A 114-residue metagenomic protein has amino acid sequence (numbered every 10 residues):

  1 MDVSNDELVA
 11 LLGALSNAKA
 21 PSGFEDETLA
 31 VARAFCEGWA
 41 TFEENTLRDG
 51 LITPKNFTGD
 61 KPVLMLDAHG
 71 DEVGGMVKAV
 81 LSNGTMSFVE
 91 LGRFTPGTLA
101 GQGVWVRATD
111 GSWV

Functional and structural regions predicted by a protein language model:
M1-V114: N-terminal hydrophobic/helix-forming segments and targeting peptides
